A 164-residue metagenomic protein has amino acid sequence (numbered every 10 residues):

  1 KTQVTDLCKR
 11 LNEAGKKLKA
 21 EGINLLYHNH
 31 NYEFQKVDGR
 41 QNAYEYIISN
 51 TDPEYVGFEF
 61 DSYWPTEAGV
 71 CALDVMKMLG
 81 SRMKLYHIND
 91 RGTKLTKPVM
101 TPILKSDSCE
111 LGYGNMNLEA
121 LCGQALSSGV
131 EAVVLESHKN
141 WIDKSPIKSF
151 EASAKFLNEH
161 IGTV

Functional and structural regions predicted by a protein language model:
K1-G57, I147: Active-site acidic/histidine proton-transfer and metal-coordination neighborhood in alpha/beta enzyme cores
A43-F60, W64-V164: Histidine-acidic metal/acid-base catalytic patches
